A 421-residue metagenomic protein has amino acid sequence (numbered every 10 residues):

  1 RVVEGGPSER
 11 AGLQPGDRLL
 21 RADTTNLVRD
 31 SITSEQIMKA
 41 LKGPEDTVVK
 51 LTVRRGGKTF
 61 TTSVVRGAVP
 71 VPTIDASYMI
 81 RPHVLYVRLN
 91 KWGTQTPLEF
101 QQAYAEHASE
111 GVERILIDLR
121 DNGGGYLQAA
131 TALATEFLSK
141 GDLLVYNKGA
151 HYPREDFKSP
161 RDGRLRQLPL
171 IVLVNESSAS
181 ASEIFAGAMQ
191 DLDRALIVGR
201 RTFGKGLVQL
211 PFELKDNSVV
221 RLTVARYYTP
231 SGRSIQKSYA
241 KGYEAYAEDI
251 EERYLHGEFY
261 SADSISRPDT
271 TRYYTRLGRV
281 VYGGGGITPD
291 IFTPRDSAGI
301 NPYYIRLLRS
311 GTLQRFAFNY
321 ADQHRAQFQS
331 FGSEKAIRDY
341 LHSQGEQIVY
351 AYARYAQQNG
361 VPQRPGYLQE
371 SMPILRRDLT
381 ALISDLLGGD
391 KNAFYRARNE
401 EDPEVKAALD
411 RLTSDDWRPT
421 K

Functional and structural regions predicted by a protein language model:
R1-Q14, D23-N26, D30, S34-N217: Cleft-lining beta-strand/loop regions that shape enzyme active-site pockets
G16-R18: Structural motif
A22-D23, R54, S238, G284: Residue-level recognition of conserved beta-strand edge/terminus positions
V28, T61, R221, Q236 (+1 more regions): A sequence-level detector of short linear motifs
T52-R54, Y228, Y274: A generic structural motif
V65, A150, A225, A240 (+1 more regions): Residue-level structural signal for beta-strand termini and adjacent loop
A181, D193, R200, G204-T271: Polar, glycine-rich mid-to-C-terminal structural blocks that act as macromolecule-binding/assembly scaffolds
S234-I235, Y239-K421: Conserved functional hotspot residues or short segments at active or partner-binding sites across diverse domains
